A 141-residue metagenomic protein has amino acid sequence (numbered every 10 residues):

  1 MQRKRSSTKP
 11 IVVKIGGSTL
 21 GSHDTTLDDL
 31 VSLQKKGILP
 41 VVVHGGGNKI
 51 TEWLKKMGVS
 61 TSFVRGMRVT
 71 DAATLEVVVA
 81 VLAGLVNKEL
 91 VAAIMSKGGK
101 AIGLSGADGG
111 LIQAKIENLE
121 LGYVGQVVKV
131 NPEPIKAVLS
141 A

Functional and structural regions predicted by a protein language model:
M1-A141: Nucleotide/pyrophosphate-binding catalytic subdomain
